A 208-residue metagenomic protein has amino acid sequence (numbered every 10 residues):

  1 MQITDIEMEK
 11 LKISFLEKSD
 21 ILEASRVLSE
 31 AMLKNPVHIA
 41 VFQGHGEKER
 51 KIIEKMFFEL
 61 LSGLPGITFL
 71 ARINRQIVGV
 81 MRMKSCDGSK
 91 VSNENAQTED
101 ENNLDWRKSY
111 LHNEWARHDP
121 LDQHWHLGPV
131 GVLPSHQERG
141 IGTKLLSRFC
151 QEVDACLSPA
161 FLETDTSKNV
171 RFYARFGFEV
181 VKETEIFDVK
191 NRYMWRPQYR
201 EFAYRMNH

Functional and structural regions predicted by a protein language model:
M1-L22, E30, A203-H208: Conserved N-terminal entry element of GNAT/NAT acetyltransferase domains
N35-M56: Conserved GNAT-fold acetyl-CoA-binding loop/helix
I52-L70, D122, H126: A short helix-loop-beta-strand connector motif used in the catalytic cores of GNAT acetyltransferases and, in some
R72, I77-G131, Q137: Conserved acyl-donor/pantetheine-binding loop and adjacent beta-alpha core of acyl/acetyltransferases and related
Q123-W125, E152-D165: Conserved GNAT acetyl-CoA-binding A-motif
V132, E138-Q151, R175: Conserved acetyl-CoA-binding loop-helix of GNAT-fold acetyltransferases
T143, A155-L157, T166-E183, F187: Conserved active-site alpha-helix within GNAT-family acetyltransferase domains
S158-S167, I186-H208: C-terminal "cap" of GNAT-fold acetyltransferases
